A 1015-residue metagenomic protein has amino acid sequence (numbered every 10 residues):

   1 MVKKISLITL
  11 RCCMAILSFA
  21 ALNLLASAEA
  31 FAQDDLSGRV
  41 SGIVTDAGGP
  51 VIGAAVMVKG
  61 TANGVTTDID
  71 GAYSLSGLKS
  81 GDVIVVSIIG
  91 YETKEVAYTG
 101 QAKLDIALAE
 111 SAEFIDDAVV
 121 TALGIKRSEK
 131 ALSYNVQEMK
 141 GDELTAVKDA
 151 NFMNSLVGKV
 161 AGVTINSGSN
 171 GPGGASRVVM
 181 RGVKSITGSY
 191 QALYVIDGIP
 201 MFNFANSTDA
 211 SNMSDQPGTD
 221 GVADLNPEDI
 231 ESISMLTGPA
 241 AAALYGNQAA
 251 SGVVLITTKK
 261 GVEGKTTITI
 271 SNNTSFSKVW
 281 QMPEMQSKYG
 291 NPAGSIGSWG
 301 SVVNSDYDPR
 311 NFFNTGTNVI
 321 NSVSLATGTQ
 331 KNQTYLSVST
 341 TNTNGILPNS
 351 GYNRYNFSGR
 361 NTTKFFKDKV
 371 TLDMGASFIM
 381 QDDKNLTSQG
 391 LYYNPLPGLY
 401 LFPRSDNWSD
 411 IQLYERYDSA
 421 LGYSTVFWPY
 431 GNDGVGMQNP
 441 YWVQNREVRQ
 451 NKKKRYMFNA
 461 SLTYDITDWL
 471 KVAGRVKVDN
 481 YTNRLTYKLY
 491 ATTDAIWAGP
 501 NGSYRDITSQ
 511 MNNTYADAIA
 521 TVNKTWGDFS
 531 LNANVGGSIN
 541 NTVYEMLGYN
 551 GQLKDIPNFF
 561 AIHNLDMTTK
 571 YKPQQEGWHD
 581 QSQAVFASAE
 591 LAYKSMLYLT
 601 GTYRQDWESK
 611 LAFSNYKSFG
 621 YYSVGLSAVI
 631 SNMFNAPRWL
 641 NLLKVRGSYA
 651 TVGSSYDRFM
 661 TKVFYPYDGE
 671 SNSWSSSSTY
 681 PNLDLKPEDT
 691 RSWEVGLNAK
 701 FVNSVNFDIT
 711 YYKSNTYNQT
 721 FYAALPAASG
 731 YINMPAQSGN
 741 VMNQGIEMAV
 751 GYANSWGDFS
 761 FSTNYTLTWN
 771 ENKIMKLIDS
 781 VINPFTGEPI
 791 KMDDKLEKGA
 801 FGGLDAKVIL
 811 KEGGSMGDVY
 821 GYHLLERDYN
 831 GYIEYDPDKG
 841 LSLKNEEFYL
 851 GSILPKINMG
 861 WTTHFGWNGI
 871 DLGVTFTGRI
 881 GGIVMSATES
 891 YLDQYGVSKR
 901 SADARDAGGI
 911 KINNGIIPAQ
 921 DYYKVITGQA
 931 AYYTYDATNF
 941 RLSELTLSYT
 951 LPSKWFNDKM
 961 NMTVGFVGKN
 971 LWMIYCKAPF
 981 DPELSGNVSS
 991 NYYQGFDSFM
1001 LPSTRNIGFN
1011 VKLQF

Functional and structural regions predicted by a protein language model:
V2-I16, A20-G359, K364-F365, V370-I379 (+6 more regions): Short, small/polar-rich motifs associated with maturation and membrane association, primarily at protein termini
A161-G162, R177, D229-S232, A249-F276 (+12 more regions): Transmembrane beta-barrel strand/turn architecture of Gram-negative outer membrane proteins
I196, S301-A326, K331-T341, Y414-D465 (+11 more regions): Outer-membrane beta-barrel transmembrane strand signature
T269-V302, S388, G548-N550, A736 (+2 more regions): Conserved small-residue
S287-S305, Y392-W442, Y487-G502, E545-P573 (+6 more regions): Surface-exposed loop/turn segments flanking beta-strands in extracellular/periplasmic regions
S298-A326, Q330, G499-M596, Y649 (+3 more regions): Outer-membrane beta-barrel transmembrane domain signature of Gram-negative proteins, especially the mid-to-C-terminal
P309-F312, I496, M567, E608 (+1 more regions): Extracytoplasmic gating/loop element in the C-terminal half of outer-membrane beta-barrel translocons and assembly
W674-S675, S738-N743, G787-L825, A902-A907 (+3 more regions): C-terminal beta-signal and terminal closure region of outer-membrane beta-barrel proteins
